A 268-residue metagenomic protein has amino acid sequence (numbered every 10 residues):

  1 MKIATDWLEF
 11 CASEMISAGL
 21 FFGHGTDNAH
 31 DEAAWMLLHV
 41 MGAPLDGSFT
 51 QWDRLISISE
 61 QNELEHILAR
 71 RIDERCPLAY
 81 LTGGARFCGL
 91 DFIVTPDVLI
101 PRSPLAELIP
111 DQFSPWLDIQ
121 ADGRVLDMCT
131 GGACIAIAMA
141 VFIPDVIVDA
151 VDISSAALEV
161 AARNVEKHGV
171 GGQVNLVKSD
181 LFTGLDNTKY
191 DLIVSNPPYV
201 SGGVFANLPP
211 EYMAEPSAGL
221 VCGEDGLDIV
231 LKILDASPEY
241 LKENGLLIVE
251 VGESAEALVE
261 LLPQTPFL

Functional and structural regions predicted by a protein language model:
M1-C88: N-terminal auxiliary segments of SAM/dcSAM-dependent transferases
L8, A33-A34, L64-E65, G132 (+4 more regions): A general structural signal for well-ordered alpha-helical segments in protein cores
A18-F22, Q112-Q120, G169: Alpha-helix termini
A29, V98, G226: Short, conserved glycine- and acidic-residue-centered signature motifs in active-site or ligand-binding loops
H39, V141-F142, K167: Active-site catalytic microenvironments for nucleophilic, acid-base chemistry
G42-A43, V98-L99, Y199: Active-site/binding-pocket entry motifs
Q51-I58, N62-D145, S154-V160: SAM-dependent Rossmann-like transferase core, predominantly class I methyltransferases with a strong bias toward
L108-S114, D145-I147, V151-L268: S-adenosylmethionine
